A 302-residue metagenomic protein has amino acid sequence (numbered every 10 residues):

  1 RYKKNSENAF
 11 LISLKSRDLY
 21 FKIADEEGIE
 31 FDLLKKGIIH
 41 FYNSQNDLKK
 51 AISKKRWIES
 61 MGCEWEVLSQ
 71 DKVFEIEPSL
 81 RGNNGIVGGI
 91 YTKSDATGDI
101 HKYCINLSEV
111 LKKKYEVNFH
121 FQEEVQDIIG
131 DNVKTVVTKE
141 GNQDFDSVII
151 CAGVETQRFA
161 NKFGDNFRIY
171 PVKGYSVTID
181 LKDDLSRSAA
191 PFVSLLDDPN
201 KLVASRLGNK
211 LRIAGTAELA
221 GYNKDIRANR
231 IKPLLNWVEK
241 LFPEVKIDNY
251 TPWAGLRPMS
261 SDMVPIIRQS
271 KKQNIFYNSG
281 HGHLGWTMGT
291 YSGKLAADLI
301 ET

Functional and structural regions predicted by a protein language model:
R1, V125-I129, V133, N142-N274: Active-site substrate-recognition segment that forms the wall of the catalytic cavity or substrate channel
R1-Q70: Dinucleotide-binding Rossmann-like beta1-alpha1 core, especially the glycine-rich loop that anchors the ADP
K4-E7, L11-I12, V67, G130 (+2 more regions): C-terminal lid/capping helical subdomain adjacent to the catalytic/cofactor pocket in oxidative enzymes
K4-K15, H40-K50, I90-E109, F119 (+2 more regions): Short beta-strand to alpha-helix junction loop
K49-M61, R81-D146: Helical element adjacent to the flavin cofactor pocket in flavoenzyme catalytic cores
E66-L68, N118-H120, D248-T251: General small-molecule cofactor/ligand-binding pocket signal
